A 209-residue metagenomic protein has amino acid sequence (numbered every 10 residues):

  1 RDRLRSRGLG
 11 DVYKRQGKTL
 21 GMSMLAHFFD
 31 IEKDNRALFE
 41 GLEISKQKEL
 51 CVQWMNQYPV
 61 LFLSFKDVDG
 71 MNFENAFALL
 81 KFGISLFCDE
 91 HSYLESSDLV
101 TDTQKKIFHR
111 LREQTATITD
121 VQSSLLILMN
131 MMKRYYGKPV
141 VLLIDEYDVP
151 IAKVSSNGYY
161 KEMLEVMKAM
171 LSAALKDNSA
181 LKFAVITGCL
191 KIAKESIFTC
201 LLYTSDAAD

Functional and structural regions predicted by a protein language model:
D2-Y13, Y203-D209: Single conserved hydrophobic/aromatic residue that forms the stacking wall/gate of nucleotide- or nucleobase-binding
K18: Conserved lysine of the Walker
G21: Hydrophobic positions on the alpha1 helix immediately C-terminal to the Walker A/P-loop
D34-D89: P-loop NTPase motor core
N75, L79, S85-Q122, P150-K153: Conserved P-loop NTPase mechanochemical-coupling segment
I127-K133, E162-K182: Substrate-engagement module of ASCE P-loop NTPases
L143, K182-C189: Structural recognition of the conserved hydrophobic beta-strand(s) that form the central parallel beta-sheet of P-loop
G188-S205: Conserved P-loop NTPase catalytic core
